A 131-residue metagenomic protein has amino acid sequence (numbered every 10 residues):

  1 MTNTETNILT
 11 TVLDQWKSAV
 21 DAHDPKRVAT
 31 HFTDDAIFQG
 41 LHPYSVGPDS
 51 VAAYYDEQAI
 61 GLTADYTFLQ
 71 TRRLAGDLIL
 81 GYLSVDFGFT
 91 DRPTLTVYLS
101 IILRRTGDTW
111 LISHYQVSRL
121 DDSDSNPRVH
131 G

Functional and structural regions predicted by a protein language model:
M1-D34, S123-G131: Short, low-complexity N-terminal intrinsically disordered segments enriched in polar/charged residues
I8, I37, A52-T96: Surface-exposed, charged secondary-structure patches
W16, V28-A29, A36, G47 (+3 more regions): Hydrophobic pocket/interface hotspot
F32, L74-A75, T106: Structural motif
F32, V85-F87, Q116-V117: Short beta-strand segments enriched in hydrophobic/aromatic residues within well-folded beta-rich domains
S45-E57, I102, L111-H114: C-terminal and inter-domain tail/linker signature
T96-P127: Short beta-strand edge/turn micro-motifs at domain boundaries
